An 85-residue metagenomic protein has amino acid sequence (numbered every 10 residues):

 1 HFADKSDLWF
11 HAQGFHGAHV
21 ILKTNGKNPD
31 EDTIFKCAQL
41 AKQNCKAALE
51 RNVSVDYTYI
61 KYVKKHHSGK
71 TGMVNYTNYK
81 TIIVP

Functional and structural regions predicted by a protein language model:
H1-P85: Duplex nucleic acid-engaging cores and interfaces of nucleic-acid transaction enzymes
